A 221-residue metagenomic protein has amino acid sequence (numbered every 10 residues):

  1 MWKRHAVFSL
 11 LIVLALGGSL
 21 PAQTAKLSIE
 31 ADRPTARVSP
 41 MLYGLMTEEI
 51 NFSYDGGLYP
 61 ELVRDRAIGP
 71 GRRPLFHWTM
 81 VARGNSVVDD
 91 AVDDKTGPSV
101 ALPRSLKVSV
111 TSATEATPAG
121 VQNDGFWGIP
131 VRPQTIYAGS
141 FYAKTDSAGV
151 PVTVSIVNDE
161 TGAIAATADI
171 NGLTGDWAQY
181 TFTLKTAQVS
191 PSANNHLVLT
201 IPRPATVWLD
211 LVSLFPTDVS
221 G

Functional and structural regions predicted by a protein language model:
M1-S9: Bacterial N-terminal signal peptides that target proteins for export
F8-G17: Bacterial N-terminal signal peptides
G18-A22: Sec/Tat signal peptide C-region and signal peptidase I cleavage site
Q23-G221: Extracellular and organelle-lumenal recognition/adhesion modules and their flexible linkers in secreted
